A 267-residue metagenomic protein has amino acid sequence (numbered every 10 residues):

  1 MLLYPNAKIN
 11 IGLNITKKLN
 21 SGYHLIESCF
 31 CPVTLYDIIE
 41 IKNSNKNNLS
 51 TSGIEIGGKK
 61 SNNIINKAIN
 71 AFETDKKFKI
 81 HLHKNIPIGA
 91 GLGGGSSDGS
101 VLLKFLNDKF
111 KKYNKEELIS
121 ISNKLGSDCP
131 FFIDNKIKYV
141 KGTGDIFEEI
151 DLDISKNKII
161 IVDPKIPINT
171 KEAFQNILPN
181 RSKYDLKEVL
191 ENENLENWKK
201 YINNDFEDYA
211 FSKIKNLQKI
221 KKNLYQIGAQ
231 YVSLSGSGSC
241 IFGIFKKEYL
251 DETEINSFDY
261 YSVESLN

Functional and structural regions predicted by a protein language model:
M1-A90, N107-E116, D151-S155, D163: ATP-binding N-lobe of GHMP and related small-molecule kinases
I11, I39-I41, I65-A68, G95 (+5 more regions): Residue-level signal for inorganic ion chemistry
L13, D37-I41, D128-F132, K138 (+1 more regions): Short beta-strand scaffold segments in enzyme catalytic cores
C31-P32, N123-K124, F131-F132, I150-S155 (+1 more regions): Solvent-exposed alpha-helices and their adjacent loops that cap or buttress functional pockets in soluble metabolic
N45-K60, L102, N123, N194-N204: Short, basic/glycine-rich phosphate-binding loops at helix/coil junctions that contact nucleotide phosphates
L49, D134, Y139-Y231, I244-N267: Conserved, helical-rich catalytic subdomain that frames metal- and/or nucleotide-binding sites in enzyme alpha/beta
H83-N107, S127, Q230-F245: Glycine/serine-rich anion-binding loops at beta->alpha junctions that coordinate negatively charged ligand groups
L103-Y139: Contiguous, small/hydrophobic- and glycine-enriched helical/loop subdomains that border and often "cap" functional
